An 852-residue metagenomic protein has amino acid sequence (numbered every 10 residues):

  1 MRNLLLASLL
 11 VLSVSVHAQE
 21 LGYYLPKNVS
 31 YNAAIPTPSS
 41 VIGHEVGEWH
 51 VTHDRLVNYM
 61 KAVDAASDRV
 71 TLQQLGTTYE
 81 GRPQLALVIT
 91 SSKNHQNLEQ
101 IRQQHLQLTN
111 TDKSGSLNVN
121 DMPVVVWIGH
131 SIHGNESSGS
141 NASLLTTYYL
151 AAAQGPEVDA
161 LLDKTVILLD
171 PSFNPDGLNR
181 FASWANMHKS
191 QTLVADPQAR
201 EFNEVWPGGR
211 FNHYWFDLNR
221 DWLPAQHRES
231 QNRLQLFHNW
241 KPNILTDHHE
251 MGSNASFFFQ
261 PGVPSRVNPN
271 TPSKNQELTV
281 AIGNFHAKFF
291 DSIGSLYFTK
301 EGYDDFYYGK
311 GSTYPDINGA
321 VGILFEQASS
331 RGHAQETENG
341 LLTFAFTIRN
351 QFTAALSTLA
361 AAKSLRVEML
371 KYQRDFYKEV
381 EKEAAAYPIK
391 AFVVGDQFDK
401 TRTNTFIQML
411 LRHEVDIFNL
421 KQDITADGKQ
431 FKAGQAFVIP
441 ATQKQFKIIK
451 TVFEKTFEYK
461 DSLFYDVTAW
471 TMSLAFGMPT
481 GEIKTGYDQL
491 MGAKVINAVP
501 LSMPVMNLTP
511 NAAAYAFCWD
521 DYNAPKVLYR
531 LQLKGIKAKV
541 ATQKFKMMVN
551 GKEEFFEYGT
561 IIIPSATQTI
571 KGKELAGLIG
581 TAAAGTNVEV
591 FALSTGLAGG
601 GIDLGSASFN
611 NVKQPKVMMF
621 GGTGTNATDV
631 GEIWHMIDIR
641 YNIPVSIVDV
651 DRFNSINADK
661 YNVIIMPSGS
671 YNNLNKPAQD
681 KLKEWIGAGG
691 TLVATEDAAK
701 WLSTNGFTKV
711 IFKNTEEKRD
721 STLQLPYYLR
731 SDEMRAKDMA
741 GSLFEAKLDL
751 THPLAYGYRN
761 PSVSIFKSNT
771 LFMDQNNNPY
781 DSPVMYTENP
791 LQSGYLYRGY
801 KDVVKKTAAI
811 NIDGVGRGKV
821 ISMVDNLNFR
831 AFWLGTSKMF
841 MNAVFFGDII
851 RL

Functional and structural regions predicted by a protein language model:
M1-Y23: Bacterial Sec-dependent N-terminal signal peptides
Q19-S137, L144-T165, Y214, R220 (+9 more regions): Intrinsic-disorder/low-complexity accessory segments
T147, K164-T192: Carboxylate/His-rich catalytic cores and anion/metal-binding grooves
P171-P175, A185, H248-S256, A698-A699: Short, solvent-exposed turn/loop segments enriched in Gly/Ser/Thr/Pro and often Arg
P197-F216: Aromatic- and acidic-residue-enriched carbohydrate-binding clefts of CAZyme catalytic domains
D247-H248, M666: Conserved beta-strand positions
